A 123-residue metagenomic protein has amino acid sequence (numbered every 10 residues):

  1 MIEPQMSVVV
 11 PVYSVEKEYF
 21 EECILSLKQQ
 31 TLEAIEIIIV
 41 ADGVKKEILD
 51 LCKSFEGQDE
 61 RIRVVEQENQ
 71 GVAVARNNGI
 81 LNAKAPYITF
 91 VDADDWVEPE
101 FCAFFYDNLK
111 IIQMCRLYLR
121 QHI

Functional and structural regions predicted by a protein language model:
M1-I123: Nucleotide-sugar donor-binding/catalytic module of glycosyltransferases that assemble extracellular/cell-envelope
